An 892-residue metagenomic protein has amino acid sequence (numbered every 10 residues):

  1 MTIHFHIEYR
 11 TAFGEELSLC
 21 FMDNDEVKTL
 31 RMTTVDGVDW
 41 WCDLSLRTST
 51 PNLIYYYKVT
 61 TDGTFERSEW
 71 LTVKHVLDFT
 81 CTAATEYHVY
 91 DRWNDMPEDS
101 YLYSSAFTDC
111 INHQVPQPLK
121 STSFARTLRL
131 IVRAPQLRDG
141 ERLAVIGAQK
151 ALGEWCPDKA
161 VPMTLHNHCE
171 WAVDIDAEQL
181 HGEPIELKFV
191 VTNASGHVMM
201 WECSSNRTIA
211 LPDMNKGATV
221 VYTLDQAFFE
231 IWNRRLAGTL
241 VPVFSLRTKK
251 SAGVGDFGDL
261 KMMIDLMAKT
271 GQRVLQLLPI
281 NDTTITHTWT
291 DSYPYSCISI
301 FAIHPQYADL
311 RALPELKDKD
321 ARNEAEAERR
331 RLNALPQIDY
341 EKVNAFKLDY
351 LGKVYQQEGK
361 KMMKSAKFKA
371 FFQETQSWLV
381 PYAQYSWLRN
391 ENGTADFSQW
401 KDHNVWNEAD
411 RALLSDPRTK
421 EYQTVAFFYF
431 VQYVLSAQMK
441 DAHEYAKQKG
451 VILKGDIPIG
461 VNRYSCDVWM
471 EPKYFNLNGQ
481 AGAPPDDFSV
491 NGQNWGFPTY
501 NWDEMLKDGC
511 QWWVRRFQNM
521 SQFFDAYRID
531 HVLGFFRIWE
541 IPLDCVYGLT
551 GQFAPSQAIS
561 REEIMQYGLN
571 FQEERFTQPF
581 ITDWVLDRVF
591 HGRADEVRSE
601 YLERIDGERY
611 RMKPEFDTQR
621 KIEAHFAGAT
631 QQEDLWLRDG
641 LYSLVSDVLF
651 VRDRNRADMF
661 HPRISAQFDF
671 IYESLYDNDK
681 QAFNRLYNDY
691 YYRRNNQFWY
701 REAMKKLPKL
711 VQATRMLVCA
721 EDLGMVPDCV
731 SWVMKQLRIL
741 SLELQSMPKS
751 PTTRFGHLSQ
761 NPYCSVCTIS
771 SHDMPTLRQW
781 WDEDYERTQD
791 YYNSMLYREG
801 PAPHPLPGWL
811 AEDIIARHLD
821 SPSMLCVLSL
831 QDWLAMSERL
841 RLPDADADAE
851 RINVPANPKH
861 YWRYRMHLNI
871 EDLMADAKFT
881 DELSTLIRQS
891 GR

Functional and structural regions predicted by a protein language model:
M1-F5, R126-L130: Structural beta-strand segments of beta-rich domains
T2-P51, T60-C81, Q136-P184, T192-M214 (+2 more regions): Aromatic-rich carbohydrate-binding modules that target alpha-glucans
T85-W93: Boundary detector for helix-to-coil junctions that initiate low-complexity/charged tails
V89-Y90, E98-R129, D176-Q179, T208-R892: Catalytic cores of glycan-processing enzymes that make or break glycosidic bonds
